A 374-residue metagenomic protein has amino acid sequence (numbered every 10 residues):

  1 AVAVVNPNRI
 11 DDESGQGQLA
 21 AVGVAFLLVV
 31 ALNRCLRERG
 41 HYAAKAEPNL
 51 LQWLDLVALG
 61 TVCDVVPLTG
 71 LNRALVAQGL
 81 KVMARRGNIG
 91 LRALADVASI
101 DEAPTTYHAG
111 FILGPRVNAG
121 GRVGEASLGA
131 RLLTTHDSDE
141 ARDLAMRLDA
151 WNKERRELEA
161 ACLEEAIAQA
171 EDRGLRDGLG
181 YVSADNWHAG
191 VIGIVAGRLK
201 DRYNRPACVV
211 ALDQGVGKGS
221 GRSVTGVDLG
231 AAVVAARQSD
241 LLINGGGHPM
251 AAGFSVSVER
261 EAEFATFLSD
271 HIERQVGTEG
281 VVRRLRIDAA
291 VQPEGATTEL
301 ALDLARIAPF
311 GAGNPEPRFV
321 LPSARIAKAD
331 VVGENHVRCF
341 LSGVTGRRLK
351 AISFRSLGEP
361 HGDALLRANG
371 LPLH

Functional and structural regions predicted by a protein language model:
A1, G193-A196, G362-A364: Short beta-alpha junctions and helix-cap segments that line functional grooves
V2-N6, S342-T345: Acidic-glycine-rich active-site phosphate/pyrophosphate-binding loop
A3, V216-S223, R348-I352: Short, well-ordered strand-loop elements centered on a beta-strand within folded domains, enriched for acidic residues
A3-H41, L50-V62: Short alpha-helices
V4-N6, A58, V209, A289 (+1 more regions): Structural signal for conserved beta-strand scaffold positions within catalytic alpha/beta enzyme cores
R34-E259: Hydrophobic helix-and-loop "lid/oligomerization" segment in the mid-to-C-terminal part of catalytic domains
E140-M146, A150-V182, V227, A235-H374: Mid-to-C-terminal polyanion-binding domains and interfaces
